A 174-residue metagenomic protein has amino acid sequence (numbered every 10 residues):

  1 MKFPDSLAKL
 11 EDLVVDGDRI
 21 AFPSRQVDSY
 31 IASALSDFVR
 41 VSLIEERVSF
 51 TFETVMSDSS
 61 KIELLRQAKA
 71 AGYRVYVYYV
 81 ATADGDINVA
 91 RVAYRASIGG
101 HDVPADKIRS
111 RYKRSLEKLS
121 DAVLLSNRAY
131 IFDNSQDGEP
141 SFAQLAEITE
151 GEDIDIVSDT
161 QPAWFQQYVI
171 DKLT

Functional and structural regions predicted by a protein language model:
M1-S59, E63-L65: Conserved nucleotide-sensing/catalytic segment adjacent to the nucleotide-binding pocket in NTP-handling enzymes
Q26-S29, S33-D37, D58-I62, D86 (+2 more regions): Amphipathic alpha-helical transducer elements in NTP-driven molecular machines
S36, F52, A68, V75 (+1 more regions): Generic structural hydrophobic/aromatic packing signal, biased to beta-strands
R47, A71-Y76, L125-R128: Short glycine-/polar-rich loops that comprise or flank the Walker A/P-loop and associated switch/sensor motifs
F50-T54, Y76-Y79, V103-D106: Short catalytic-loop micro-motif centered on adjacent basic/acidic residues
V55-I98: ATP-dependent NMP and nucleoside kinases share a basic, alpha-helical "lid"
A90-T174: Conserved GTP-binding G-domain of TRAFAC-class P-loop NTPases and closely related GTPase folds
